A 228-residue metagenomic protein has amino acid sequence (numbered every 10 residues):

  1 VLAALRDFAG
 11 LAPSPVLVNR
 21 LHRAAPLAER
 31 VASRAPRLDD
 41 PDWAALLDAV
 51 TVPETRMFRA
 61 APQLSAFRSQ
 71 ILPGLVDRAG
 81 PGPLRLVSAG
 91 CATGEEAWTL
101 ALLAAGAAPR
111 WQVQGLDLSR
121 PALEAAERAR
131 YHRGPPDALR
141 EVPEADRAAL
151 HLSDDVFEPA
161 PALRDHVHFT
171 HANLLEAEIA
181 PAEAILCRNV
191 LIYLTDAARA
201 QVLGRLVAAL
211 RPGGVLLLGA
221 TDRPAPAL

Functional and structural regions predicted by a protein language model:
V1-L84, A184: A short N-terminal interaction module
F67, C91, A126, I185 (+1 more regions): Conserved RecA-like P-loop NTPase ATPase core
R68, A101-A105, V207: A structural alpha-helix within SAM-dependent methyltransferase catalytic domains
I71, L75, A104-A108, R130: Active-site catalytic pocket residues across diverse enzymes, especially alpha/beta-hydrolases
G80-T99, W111-Q114: Conserved class I S-adenosyl-L-methionine
W111-L186, V190-Y193, A197-A198: Extended basic-aromatic, gly/pro-enriched interface segments that bind polyanionic ligands
A200-P212: A short glycine-rich, Lys/Arg-flanked "PGG" loop and its adjoining helix->strand segment in the class I
P212-A220: Conserved beta-strand signature within the Rossmann-like core of class I S-adenosyl-L-methionine
